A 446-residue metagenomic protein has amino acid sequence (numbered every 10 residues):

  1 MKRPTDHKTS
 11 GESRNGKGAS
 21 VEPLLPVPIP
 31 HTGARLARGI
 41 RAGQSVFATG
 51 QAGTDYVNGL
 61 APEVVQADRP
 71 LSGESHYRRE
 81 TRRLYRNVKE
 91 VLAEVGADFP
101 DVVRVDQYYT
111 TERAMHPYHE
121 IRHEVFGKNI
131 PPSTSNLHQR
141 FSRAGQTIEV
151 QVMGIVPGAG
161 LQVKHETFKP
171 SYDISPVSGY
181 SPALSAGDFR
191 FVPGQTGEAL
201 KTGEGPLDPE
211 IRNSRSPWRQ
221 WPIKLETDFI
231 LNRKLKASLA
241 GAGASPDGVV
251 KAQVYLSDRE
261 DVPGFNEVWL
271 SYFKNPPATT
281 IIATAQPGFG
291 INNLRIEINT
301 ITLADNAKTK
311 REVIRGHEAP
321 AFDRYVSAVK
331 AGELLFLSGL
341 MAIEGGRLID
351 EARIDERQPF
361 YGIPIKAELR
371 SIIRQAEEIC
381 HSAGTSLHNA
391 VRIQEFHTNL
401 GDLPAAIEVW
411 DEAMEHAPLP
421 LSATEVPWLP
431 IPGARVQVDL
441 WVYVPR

Functional and structural regions predicted by a protein language model:
K2-R86, E90-F229, K236-K251, L256-R374 (+2 more regions): N-terminal presequence-like segments and the immediate start of the first folded domain
